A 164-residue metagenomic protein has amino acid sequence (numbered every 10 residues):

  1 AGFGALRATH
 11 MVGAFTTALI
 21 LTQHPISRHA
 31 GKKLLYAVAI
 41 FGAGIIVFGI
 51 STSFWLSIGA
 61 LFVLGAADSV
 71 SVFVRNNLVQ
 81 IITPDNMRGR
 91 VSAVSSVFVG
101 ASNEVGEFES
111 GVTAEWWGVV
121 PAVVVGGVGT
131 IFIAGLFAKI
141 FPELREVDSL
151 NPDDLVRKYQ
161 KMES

Functional and structural regions predicted by a protein language model:
A1-S164: C-terminal transmembrane bundle of multi-pass solute transporters/carriers
